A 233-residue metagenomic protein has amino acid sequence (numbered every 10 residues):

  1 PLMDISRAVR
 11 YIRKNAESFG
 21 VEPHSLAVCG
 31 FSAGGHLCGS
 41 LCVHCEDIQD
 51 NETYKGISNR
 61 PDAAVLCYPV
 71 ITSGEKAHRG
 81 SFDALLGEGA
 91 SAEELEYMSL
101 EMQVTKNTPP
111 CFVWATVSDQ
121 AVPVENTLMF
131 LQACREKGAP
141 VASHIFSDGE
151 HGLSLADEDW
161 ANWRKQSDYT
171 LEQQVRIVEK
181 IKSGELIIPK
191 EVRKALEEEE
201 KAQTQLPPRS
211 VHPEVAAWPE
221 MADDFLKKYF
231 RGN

Functional and structural regions predicted by a protein language model:
P1-D4, A77, P123-N126: Residues at alpha-helix caps and immediate loop-helix transition turns in enzyme cores, especially N- and C-cap
R7-S81, S91, L95-L100: Primarily recognizes the serine-hydrolase "nucleophile elbow" in alpha/beta-hydrolase and SGNH/GDSL folds
P23-S25, R60-A63, T108-C111, K137-A142: Loop/turn elements at helix/coil->beta-strand transitions in domains of secreted/extracellular proteins
S73, S118-V122: Acidic catalytic loop of the alpha/beta-hydrolase fold
L100-T108: Conserved serine/cysteine hydrolase catalytic core
N107, F112-A115, D119: Short beta-strand/loop motif that positions the catalytic acidic residue of the alpha/beta-hydrolase fold
L128-N233: C-terminal catalytic histidine-bearing segment of alpha/beta-hydrolase fold enzymes
